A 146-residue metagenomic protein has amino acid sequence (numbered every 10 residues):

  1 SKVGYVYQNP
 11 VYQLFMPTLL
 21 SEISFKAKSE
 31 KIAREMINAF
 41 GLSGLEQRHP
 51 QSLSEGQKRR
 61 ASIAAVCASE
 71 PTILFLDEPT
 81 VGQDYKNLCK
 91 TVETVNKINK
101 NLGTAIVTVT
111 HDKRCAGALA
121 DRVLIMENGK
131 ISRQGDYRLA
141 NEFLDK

Functional and structural regions predicted by a protein language model:
K31-L45: Conserved ABC ATPase "signature" region
H49-L53, Q57: Conserved ABC ATPase signature
V66-C67: ABC ATPase C-loop
L74-D77: Catalytic Walker B motif of ABC-type/P-loop ATPase nucleotide-binding domains
D84: ABC-family nucleotide-binding domains
T110-H111: H-loop/switch region of ABC-family ATPase nucleotide-binding domains
A116-A118: A short, surface-exposed alpha-helical micro-motif characterized by mixed small hydrophobic and charged/polar residues
K130-K146: Conserved beta-strand-loop-alpha-helix hinge in the C-terminal portion of ABC ATPase nucleotide-binding domains
